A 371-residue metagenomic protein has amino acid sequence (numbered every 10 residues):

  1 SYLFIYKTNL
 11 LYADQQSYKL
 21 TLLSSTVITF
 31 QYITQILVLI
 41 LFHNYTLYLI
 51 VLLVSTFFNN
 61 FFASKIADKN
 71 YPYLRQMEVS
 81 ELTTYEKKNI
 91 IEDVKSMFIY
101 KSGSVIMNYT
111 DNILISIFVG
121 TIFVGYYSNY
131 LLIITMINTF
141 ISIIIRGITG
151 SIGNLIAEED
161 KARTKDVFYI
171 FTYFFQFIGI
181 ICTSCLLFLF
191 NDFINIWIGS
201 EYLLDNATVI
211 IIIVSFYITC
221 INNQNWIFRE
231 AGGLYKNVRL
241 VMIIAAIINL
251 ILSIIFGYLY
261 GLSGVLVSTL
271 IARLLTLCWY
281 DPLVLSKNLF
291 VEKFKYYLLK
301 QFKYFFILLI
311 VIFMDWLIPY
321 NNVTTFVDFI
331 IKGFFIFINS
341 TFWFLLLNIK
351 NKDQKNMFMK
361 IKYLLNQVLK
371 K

Functional and structural regions predicted by a protein language model:
S1-S24, T46, I213-A245, L259: Membrane-interface junctions at transmembrane-helix termini in multi-pass inner-membrane proteins
Y12-A13, P72, I134-T172, W226-A231: Helix-loop junctions and terminal segments of transmembrane helices in multi-pass membrane transport/translocation
T21-Y71, L131, I244-I248, L262-L283 (+1 more regions): Hydrophobic alpha-helical transmembrane segments
V27, V51-A63, A67, T83-N154 (+4 more regions): Transmembrane helical elements of multi-pass membrane transporters/channels
Y45-L49, F61-N108, S151-D166, V284-F302 (+1 more regions): Interhelical loop/hinge segments that connect adjacent transmembrane helices in multipass membrane
I91-V94, S128, D160-F177, I181-L189 (+3 more regions): Interfacial transmembrane-helix starts/ends
L187-Y217, S263: Interfacial segments at transmembrane-helix termini and the short loops linking adjacent helices
K293, D315-K371: Membrane-proximal transmembrane or re-entrant/amphipathic helices at the cytosolic face
